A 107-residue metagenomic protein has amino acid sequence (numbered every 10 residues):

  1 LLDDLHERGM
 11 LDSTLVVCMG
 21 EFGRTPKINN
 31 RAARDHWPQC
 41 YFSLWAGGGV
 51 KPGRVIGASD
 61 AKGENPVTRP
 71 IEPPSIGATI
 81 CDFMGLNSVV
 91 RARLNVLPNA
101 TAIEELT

Functional and structural regions predicted by a protein language model:
L1-T107: Ligand-binding pockets and gating/stacking loops
